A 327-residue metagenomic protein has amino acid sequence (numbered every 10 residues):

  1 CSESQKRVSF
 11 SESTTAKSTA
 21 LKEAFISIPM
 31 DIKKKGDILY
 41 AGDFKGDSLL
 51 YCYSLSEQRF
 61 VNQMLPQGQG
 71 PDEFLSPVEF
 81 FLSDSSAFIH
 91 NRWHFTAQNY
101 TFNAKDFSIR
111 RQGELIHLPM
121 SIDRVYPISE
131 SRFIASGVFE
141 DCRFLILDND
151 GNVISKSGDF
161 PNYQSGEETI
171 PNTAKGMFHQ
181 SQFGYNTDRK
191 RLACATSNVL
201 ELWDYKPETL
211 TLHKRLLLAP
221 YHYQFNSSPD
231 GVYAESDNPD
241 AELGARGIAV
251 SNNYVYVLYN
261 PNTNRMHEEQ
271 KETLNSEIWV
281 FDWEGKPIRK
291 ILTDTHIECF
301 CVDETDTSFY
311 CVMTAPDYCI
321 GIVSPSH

Functional and structural regions predicted by a protein language model:
S4-S27, K286: A short helix->beta-strand "capping" segment at the edge of beta-propeller domains
T19-L49, A249, N253-T263: Beta-strand-rich domains and repeat architectures in extracellular enzymes and scaffolds, especially beta-propellers
F25, G70-D72, P220-G231, W283-D303: Conserved blade-ending motifs and adjacent loop-strand segments that build the rim/top face of beta-propeller domains
P29-K34, V78-S83, R124-S129, T173-D188 (+2 more regions): Structural signature of eukaryotic scaffold interfaces centered on beta-propeller domains
R59-H94, G113-I116, D294-E298: Blade-loop segments of beta-propeller domains
F102-S131, S136, C142: Asp-box/WD-like beta-propeller blade repeats and closely related beta-sheet repeat scaffolds
I146-D148, L200, K271-G285, S324: Beta-propeller blade signature
L258-L274, C319-V323: Short, conserved, GDST-rich strand-edge loop motifs in beta-rich repeat architectures
